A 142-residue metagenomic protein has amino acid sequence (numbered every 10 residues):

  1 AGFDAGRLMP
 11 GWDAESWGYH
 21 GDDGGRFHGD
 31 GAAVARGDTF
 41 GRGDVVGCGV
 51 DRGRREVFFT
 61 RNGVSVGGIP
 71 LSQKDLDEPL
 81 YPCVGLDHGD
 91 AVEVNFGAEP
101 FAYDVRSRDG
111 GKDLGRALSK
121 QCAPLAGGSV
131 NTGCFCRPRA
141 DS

Functional and structural regions predicted by a protein language model:
A1-S142: PRY/SPRY (B30.2) beta-sandwich protein-interaction domains and their adjacent Ser/Pro/Gly-rich low-complexity linkers
